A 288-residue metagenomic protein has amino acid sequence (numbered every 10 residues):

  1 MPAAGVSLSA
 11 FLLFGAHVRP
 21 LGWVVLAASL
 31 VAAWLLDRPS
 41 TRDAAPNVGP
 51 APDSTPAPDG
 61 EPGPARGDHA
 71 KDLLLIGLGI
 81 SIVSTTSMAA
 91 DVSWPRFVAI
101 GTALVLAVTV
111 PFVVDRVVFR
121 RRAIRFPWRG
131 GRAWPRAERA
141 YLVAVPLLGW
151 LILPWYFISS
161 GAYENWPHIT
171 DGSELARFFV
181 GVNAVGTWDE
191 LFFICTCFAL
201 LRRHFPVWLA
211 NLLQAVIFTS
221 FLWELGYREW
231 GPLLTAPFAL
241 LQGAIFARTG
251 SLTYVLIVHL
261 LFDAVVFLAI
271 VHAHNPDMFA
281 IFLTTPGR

Functional and structural regions predicted by a protein language model:
M1-L12, V25-S29, L74-I82, L142-W150 (+1 more regions): Alpha-helical transmembrane segments
L13-V118: Alpha-helical transmembrane segments in multi-pass membrane proteins
G22-V31, G101-L106, L175-F179, W188 (+3 more regions): Membrane-embedded alpha-helical segments of multi-pass membrane proteins, especially the transmembrane helices
H69-A70, D171-L175, F205-L212, R228 (+1 more regions): Membrane-helix interface segments
L74, R139-V145, L175-F179, W208-L213 (+2 more regions): Hydrophobic alpha-helical transmembrane segments
M88-V185, P276-P286: Juxtamembrane helix-loop-helix connectors linking adjacent transmembrane helices in multi-pass membrane enzymes
G130-R136, T187-L213, A247-S251: Membrane-interface helix/loop boundary segments of multi-pass membrane proteins
N211-A215, T219-W223, Y227-G287: Functionally important transmembrane alpha-helices
